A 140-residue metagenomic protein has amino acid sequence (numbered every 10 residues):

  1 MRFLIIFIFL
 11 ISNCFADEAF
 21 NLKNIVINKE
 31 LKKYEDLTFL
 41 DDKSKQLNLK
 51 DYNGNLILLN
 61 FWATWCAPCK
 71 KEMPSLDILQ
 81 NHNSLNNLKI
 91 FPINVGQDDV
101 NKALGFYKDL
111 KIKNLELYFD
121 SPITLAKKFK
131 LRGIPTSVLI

Functional and structural regions predicted by a protein language model:
F3-S12: Sec-dependent N-terminal signal peptides
D17-L49: N-terminal "domain-start" segment that seeds a small globular fold
N55-I57, F61-W65, G133: Short pre-active-site segment immediately N-terminal to redox-active cysteine/selenocysteine motifs in thiol-based
F61-I78: Conserved redox-active cysteine motifs that mediate thiol-disulfide chemistry, especially di-cysteine Cys-X(1-2)-Cys
K71, I78, N101-D109: Short alpha-helix adjacent to the SAM-binding motif of class I
N87-V100, N114-P122: Thiol-based oxidoreductase modules, predominantly thioredoxin-like and allied folds used for disulfide exchange
G105-N114, D120-I140: Thiol/disulfide oxidoreductase modules built on the thioredoxin-like
